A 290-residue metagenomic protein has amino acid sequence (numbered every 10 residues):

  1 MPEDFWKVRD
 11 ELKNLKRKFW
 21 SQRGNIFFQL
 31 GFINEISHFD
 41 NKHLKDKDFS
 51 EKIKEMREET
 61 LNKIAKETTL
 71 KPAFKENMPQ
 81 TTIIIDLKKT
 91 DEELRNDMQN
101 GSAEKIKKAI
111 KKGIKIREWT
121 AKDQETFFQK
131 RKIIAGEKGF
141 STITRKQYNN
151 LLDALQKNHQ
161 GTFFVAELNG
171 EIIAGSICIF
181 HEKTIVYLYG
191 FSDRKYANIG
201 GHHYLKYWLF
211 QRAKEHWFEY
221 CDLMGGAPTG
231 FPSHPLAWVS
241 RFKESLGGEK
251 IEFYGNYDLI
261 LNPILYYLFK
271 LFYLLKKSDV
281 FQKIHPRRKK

Functional and structural regions predicted by a protein language model:
M1-E3, I26: Glycine-/proline-rich flexible loop or hinge segments
D4-K7, I36, T229-P235: Acidic-and-aromatic substrate-binding clefts and catalytic sites of carbohydrate-active enzymes
V8-L12, L205: Hydrophobic alpha-helical membrane-association signature
K13-G31, S50-N62: Short, acidic/charged, Gly/Pro-enriched secondary-structure junctions
R17, N149-P263: Aromatic (often tryptophan-rich) hydrophobic motifs at membrane interfaces
F19-K42, K214-A227: Conserved GNAT acetyl-CoA-binding A-motif
N34-H43, F49, A65-N198, R212: A conserved beta-strand-loop-helix scaffold within acyl/acetyltransferase catalytic domains
N41-E92, Y220-K290: Active-site/acyl-donor-binding loops of N-acyltransferases
